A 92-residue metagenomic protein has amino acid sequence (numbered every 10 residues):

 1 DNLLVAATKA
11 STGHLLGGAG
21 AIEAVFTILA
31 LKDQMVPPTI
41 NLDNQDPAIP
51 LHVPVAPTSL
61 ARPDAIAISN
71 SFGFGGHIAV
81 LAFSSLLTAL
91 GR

Functional and structural regions predicted by a protein language model:
D1-S11, A19-F74, S84-R92: Structural signature of cysteine-dependent C-C bond-forming condensing enzymes
I78-A82: Short beta-strand scaffold segments in enzyme catalytic cores
